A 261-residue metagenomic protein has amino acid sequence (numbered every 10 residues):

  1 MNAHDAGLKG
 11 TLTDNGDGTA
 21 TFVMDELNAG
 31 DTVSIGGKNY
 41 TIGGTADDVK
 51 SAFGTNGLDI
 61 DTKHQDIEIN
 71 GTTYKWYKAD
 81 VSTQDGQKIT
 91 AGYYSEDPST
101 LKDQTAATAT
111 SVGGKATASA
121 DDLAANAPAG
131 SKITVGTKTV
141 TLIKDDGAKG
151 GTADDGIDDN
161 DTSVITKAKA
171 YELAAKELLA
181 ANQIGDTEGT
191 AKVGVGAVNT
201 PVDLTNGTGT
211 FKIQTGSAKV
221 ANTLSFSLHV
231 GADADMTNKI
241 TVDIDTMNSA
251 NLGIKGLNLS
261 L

Functional and structural regions predicted by a protein language model:
M1-L261: Solvent-exposed, low-complexity segments and loops of surface/extracellular structural proteins
